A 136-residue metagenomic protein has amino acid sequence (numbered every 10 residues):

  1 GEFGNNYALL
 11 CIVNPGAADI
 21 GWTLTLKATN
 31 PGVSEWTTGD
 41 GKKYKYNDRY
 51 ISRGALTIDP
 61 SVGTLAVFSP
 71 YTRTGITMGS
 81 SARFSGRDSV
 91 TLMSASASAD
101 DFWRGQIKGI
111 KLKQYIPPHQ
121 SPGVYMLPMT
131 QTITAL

Functional and structural regions predicted by a protein language model:
G1-L136: Signature of Gram-negative chaperone-usher
